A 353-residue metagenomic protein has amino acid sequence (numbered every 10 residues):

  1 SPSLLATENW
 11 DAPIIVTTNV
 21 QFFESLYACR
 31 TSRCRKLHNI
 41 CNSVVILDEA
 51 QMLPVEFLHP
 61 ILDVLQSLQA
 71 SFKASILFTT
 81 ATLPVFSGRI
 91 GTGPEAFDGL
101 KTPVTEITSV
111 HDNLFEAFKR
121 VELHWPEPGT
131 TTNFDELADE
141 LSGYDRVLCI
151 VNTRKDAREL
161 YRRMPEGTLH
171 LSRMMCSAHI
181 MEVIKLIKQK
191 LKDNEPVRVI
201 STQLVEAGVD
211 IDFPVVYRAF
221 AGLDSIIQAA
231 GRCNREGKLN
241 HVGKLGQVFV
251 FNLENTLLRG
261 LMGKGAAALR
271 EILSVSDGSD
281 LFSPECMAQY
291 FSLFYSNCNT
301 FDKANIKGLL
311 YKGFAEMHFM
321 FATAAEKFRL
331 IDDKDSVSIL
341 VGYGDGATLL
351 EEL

Functional and structural regions predicted by a protein language model:
S1-Y27: Inter-Walker segment of RecA-like/P-loop motor cores
D11-I15, V20, C41-V44, S71-L77 (+2 more regions): Loop/turn-to-beta-strand initiation segments
N19-F23, T31-S71: SF2 helicase catalytic motif II
S25, A157-R158, V197-F213, Q228-E236: SF2 helicase motor core recognition
Q69, D135-Y144, I150, K155 (+7 more regions): C-terminal helicase lobe and adjacent C-terminal extensions/tails of nucleic-acid helicase motors
A74, A81-P84, N152, Q203: Conserved H-loop
T82-S142: Interdomain hinge/linker at the junction between the two RecA-like core domains of SF2 helicases
